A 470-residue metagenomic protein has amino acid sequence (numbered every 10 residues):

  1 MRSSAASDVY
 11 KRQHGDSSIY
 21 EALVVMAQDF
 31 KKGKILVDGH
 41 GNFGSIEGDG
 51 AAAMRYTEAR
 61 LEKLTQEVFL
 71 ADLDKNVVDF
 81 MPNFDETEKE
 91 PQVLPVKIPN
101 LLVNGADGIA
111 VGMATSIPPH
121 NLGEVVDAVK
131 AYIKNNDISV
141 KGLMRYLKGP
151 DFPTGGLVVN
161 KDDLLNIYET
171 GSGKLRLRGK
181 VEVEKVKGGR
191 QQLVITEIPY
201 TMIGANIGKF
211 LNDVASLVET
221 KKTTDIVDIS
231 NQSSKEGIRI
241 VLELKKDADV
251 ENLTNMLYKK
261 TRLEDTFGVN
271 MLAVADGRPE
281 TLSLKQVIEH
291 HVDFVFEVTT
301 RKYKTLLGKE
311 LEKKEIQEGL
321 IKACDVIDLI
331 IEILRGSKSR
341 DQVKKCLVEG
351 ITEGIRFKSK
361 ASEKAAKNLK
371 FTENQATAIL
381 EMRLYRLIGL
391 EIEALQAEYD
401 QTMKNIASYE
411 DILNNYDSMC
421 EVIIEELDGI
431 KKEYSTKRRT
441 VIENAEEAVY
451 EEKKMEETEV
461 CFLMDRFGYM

Functional and structural regions predicted by a protein language model:
M1-A6, Y10: Single conserved hydrophobic/aromatic residue that forms the stacking wall/gate of nucleotide- or nucleobase-binding
H14-V37, R145, L157, K259 (+1 more regions): Structured, non-catalytic alpha/beta "coupling" segments that mediate domain-domain communication and provide generic
F30-V37, L64-V77: Proline-centered turn/helix-capping motifs that create local helix->coil transitions or kinks
K34, D38-G44, N76-D85, D225-N231 (+1 more regions): Long, charged, glycine-rich C-terminal linkers/tails
I46, V68-K97: P-loop NTPase nucleotide-binding/switch module
A53-L64: Carboxylate/His-rich catalytic cores and anion/metal-binding grooves
K63, A106-D107, M113-M470: C-terminal interaction appendages of subunits in large macromolecular complexes
T87-V103, G108-V111, S116, V441: Long insertion/accessory domains within large nucleic-acid-processing enzymes
